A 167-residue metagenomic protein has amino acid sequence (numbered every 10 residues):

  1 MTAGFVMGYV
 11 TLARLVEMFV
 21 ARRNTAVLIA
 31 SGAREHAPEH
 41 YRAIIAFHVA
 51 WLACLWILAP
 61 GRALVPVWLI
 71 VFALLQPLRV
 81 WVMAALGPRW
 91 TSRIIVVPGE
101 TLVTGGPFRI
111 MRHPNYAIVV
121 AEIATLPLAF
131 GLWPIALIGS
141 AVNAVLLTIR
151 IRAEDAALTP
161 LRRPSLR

Functional and structural regions predicted by a protein language model:
M1-F5: Feature marks short, highly hydrophobic, charge-poor N-terminal signal-anchor/signal peptide-like helices that anchor
M7-A21: N-terminal signal-anchor/start-transfer transmembrane helix
Y9-L12, F47-L55, I70-L74, L78: Hydrophobic alpha-helical transmembrane segments of multipass integral membrane proteins, especially permease/channel
F19-H40, A63-R167: Cytosolic-biased juxtamembrane loops and peripheral soluble domains of multi-pass membrane proteins
A37-P66: Long, highly hydrophobic alpha-helical transmembrane signal-anchor segments
